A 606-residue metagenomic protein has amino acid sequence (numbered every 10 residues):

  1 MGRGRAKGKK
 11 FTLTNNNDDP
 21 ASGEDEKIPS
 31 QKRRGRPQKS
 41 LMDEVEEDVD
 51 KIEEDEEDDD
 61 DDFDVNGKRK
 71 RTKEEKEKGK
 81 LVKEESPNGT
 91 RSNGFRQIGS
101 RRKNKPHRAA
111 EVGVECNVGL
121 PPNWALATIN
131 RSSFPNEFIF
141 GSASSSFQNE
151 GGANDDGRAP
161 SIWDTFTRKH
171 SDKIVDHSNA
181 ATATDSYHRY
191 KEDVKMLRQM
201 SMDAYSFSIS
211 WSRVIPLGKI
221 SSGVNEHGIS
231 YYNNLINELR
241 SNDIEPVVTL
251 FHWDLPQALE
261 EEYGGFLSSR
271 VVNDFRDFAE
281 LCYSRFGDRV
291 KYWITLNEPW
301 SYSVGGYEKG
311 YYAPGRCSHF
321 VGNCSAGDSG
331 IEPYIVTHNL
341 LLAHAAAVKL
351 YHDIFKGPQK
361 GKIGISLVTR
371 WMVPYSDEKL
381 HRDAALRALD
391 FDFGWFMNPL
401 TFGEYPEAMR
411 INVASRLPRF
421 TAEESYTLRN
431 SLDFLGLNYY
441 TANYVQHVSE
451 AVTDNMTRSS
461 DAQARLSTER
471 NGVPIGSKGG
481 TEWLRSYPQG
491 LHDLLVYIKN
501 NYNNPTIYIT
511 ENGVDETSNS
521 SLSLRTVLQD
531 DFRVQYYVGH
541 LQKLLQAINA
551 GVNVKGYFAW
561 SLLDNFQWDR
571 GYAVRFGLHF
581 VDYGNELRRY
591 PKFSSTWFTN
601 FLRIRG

Functional and structural regions predicted by a protein language model:
M1-G2, E24-K32, D43-D48, D58-K73 (+3 more regions): Acidic, serine/threonine-rich low-complexity intrinsically disordered regions
M1-G23, N117: Plant-biased recognition of short, low-complexity, intrinsically disordered N-terminal tails
R5-T12, R34-L41, E53, K70-E85 (+1 more regions): Short linear motifs centered on serine/threonine within intrinsically disordered regions that correspond to eukaryotic
E115-I174, L217-I220, E226-G606: Active-site region of glycoside hydrolase catalytic domains
A143-S145, S208-S212: Acidic/polar N-terminal loop/beta-strand segments that form early-domain functional surfaces
P160-K195: Aromatic- and Gly/Pro-rich amphipathic surface segment
R189-S210, E245, N430, F434 (+1 more regions): Catalytic domains of carbohydrate-active enzymes, especially glycoside hydrolases
